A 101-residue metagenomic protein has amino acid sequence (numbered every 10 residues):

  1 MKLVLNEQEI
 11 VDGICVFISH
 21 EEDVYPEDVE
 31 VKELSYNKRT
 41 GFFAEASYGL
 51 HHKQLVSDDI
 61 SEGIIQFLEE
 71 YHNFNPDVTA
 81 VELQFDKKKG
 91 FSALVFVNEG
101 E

Functional and structural regions predicted by a protein language model:
M1-E101: Protein-protein interaction and targeting regions used for scaffolding, dimerization, and localization
